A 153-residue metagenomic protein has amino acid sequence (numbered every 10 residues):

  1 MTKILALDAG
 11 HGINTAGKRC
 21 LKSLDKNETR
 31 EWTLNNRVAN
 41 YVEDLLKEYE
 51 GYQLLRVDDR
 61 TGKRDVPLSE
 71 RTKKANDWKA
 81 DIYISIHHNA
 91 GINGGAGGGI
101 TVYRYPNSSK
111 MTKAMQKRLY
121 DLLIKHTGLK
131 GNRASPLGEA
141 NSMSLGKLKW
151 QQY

Functional and structural regions predicted by a protein language model:
T2-E28: Short glycine-rich His-centered loop
T2-L5, T29-Y153: Active-site-proximal helix/loop segments of hydrolytic enzymes
